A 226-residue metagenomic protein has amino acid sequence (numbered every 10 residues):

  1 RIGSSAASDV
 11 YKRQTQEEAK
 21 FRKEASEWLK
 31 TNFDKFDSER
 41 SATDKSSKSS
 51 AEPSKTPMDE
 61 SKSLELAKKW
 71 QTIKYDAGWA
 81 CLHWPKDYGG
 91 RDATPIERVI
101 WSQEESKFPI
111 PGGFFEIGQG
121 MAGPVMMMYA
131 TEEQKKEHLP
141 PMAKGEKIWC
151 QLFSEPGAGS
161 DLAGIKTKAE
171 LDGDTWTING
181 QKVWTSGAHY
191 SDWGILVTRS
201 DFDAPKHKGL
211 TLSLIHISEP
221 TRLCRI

Functional and structural regions predicted by a protein language model:
R1-A7, Y11, I215-I226: Single conserved hydrophobic/aromatic residue that forms the stacking wall/gate of nucleotide- or nucleobase-binding
S8-E116, E133-K144, I148: Amphipathic, small/basic residue-rich leader segments at the start of a protein or domain
D87, S154-A158, V183-W184: Short, solvent-exposed loop/turn elements at beta->coil junctions and helix N-caps that rim active or binding pockets
P111-G123, A143-L152, K182-G194: FAD-binding core of FAD-dependent oxidoreductases, characterized by glycine-rich FAD pyrophosphate-binding loops
F114-E133, G159: N-terminal glycine-rich flavin-associated loop
G157-I165: Active-site-adjacent elements of ketosynthase-type condensing enzymes
T167-E170: A structural signal for short hydrophobic beta-strand segments in well-ordered beta-sheet cores
D174-T175, N179-S218: A short core secondary-structure module
